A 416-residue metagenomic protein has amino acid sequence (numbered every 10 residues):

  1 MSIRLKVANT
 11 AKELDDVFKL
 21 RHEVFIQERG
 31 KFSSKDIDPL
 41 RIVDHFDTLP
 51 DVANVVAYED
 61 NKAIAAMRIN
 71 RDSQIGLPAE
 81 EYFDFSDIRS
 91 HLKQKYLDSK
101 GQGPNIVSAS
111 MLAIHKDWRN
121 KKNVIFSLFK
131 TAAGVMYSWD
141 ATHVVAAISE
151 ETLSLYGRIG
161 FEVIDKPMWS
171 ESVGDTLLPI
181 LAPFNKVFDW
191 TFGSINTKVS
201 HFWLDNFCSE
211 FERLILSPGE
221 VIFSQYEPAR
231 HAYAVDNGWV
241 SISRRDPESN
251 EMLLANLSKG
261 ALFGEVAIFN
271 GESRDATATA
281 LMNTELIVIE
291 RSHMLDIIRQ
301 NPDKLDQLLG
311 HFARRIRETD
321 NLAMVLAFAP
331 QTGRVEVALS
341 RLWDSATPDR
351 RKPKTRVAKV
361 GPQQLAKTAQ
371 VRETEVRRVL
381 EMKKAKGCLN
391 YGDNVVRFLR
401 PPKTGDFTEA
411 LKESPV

Functional and structural regions predicted by a protein language model:
M1-V43, L49-Y58, A63-I64, K198-W203 (+1 more regions): Short amphipathic alpha-helix that is part of the acyltransferase structural core
V56, D60-L92: Short, His- and charge-rich active-site/binding loops that engage polyanionic ligands
A79-V163, P167, G174-L181: Acyl-donor binding region in acyl/amide transferases
Q102-G103, F269-S292: Ligand-binding loop in jelly-roll beta-barrel domains
L128, S273-D275, H293-G333: A small-molecule sensor/coupling module
T142, A147-S149, G157-P183, V187 (+1 more regions): Phosphate-/nucleic-acid-contacting segments
N196-E248: Regulatory nucleotide-sensing modules
E248-F263: Short acidic-glycine-tyrosine-enriched beta hairpin
